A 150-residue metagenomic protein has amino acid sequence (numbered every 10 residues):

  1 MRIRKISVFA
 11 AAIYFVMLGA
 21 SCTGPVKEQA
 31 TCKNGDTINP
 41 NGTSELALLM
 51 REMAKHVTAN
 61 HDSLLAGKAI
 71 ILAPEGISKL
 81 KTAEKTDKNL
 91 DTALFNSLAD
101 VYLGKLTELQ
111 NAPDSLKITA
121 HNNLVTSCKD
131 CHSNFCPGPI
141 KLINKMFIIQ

Functional and structural regions predicted by a protein language model:
M1-A12: Bacterial N-terminal signal peptides that target proteins for export
L18-S21: C-terminal motif of bacterial Sec signal peptides marking the signal peptidase cleavage site
P25-V125, I140-Q150: Extracytoplasmic c-type cytochrome modules immediately beyond a signal peptide or single-pass transmembrane anchor
L124-C136: The canonical Cys-X-X-Cys-His
